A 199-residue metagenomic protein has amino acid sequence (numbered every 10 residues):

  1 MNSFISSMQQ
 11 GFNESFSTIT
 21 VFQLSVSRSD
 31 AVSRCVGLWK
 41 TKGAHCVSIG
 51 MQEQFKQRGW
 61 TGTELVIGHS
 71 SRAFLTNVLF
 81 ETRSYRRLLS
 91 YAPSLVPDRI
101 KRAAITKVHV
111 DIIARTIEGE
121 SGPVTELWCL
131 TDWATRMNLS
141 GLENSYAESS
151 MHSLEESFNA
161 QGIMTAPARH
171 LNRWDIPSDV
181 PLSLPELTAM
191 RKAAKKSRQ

Functional and structural regions predicted by a protein language model:
N2-Q199: Ser/Thr-rich, low-complexity intrinsically disordered terminal regions
